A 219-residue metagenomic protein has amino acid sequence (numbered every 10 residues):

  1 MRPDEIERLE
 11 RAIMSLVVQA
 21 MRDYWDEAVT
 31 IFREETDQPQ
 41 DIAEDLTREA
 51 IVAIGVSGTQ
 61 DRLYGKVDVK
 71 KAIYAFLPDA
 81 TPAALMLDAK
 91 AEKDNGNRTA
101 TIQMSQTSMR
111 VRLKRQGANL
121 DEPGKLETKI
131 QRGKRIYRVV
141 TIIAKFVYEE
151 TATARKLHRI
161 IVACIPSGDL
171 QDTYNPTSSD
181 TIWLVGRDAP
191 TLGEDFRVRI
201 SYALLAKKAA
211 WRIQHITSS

Functional and structural regions predicted by a protein language model:
M1-G55: Interdomain/boundary linker segments immediately adjacent to catalytic/signaling cores
V17, D26, T30-F32, T36-D41 (+2 more regions): Contiguous hydrophobic segments
E44-T81: A short acidic/basic microdomain associated with nuclease active sites
K71, A84-M86, R138-V140: Extracellular structured ligand-interaction cores
A75-D88, D94-N95: Active-site beta-strand-loop-beta-strand hairpin of nuclease catalytic cores that positions key catalytic residues
K90-A152: Catalytic cores of nucleic-acid endonucleases
Y148-S219: Non-catalytic C-terminal interaction segments of nucleic acid-processing enzymes
